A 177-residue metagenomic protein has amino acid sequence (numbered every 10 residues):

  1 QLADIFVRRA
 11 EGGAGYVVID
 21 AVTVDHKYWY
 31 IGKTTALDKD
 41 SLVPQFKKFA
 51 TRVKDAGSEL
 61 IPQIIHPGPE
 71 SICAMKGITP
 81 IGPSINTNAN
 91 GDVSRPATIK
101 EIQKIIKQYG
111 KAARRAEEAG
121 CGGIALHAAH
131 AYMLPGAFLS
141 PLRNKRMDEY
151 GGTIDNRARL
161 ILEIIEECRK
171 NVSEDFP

Functional and structural regions predicted by a protein language model:
Q1-P177: Flavin-dependent oxidoreductase catalytic cores
